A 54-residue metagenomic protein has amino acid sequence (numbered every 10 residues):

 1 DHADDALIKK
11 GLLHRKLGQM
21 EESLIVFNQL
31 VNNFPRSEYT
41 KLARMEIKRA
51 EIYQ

Functional and structural regions predicted by a protein language model:
D1-Q54: Acidic, polar-rich low-complexity tracts and alpha-helical solenoid repeat scaffolds
